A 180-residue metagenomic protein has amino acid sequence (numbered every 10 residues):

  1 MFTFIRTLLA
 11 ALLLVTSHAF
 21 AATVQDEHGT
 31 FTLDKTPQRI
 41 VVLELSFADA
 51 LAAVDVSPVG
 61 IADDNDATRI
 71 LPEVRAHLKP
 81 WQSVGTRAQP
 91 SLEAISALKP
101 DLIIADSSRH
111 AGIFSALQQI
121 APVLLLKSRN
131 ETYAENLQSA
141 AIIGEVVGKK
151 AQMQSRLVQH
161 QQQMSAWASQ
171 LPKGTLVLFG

Functional and structural regions predicted by a protein language model:
F2-S46, K150-L178: Bacterial Sec-exported substrate-binding components of ABC uptake systems
L33-D34, D49-V54, I113-Q118: Short loop/helix-cap segments at secondary-structure boundaries that form the rim of catalytic
T36-Q38, K79-G85, D101-I103, R156-L157: Short, flexible loop segments at the rims of nucleotide/cofactor-binding pockets, characterized by
R39, L45-A94: A short, structured surface patch at a secondary-structure boundary
V41-V42, V59-A62, I103-D106, L124-L125 (+1 more regions): Structural recognition of the beta-strand scaffold that forms the well-ordered cores of secreted hydrolase catalytic
S46-D49, D64-A67, L102, R109-A111 (+1 more regions): Solvent-exposed loop/turn segments at secondary-structure junctions within structured extracellular/periplasmic domains
L92-A94, K99-A105, P122: Proline-aspartate-enriched helix->loop->beta-strand connector
G112-G180: Extracytoplasmic substrate-binding proteins
